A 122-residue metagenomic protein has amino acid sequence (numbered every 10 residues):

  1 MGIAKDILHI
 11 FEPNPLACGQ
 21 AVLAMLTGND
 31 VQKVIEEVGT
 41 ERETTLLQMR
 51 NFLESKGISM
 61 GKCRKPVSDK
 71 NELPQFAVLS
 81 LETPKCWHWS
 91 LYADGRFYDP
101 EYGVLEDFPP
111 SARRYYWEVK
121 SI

Functional and structural regions predicted by a protein language model:
M1-I58: Active-site nucleophile-adjacent alpha helix/oxyanion-hole segment immediately C-terminal to the catalytic cysteine
L26-T27, S68-K70, K120-S121: Extracellular and analogous surface-interaction loops
D30, T45-Q48, P66-D69, E106-P109: General structural signal for secondary-structure boundaries
I35, G61-A93, E101-Y102: Active-site-adjacent substructure of cysteine-protease-like catalytic cores
I58, R64, A112-R114: Short glycine-aromatic motifs
F97-I122: Noncatalytic regulatory segments and standalone regulatory/sensor domains
